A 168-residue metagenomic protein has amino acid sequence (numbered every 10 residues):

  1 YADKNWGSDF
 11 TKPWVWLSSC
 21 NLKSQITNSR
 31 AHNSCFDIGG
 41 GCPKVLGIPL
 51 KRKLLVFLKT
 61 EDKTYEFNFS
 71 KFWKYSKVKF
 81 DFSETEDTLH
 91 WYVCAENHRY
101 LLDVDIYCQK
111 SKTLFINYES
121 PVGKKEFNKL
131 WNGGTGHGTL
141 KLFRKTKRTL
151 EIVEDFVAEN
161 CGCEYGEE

Functional and structural regions predicted by a protein language model:
Y1-E168: Structured soluble/peripheral alpha/beta segments that form catalytic or ligand/cofactor-binding pockets
